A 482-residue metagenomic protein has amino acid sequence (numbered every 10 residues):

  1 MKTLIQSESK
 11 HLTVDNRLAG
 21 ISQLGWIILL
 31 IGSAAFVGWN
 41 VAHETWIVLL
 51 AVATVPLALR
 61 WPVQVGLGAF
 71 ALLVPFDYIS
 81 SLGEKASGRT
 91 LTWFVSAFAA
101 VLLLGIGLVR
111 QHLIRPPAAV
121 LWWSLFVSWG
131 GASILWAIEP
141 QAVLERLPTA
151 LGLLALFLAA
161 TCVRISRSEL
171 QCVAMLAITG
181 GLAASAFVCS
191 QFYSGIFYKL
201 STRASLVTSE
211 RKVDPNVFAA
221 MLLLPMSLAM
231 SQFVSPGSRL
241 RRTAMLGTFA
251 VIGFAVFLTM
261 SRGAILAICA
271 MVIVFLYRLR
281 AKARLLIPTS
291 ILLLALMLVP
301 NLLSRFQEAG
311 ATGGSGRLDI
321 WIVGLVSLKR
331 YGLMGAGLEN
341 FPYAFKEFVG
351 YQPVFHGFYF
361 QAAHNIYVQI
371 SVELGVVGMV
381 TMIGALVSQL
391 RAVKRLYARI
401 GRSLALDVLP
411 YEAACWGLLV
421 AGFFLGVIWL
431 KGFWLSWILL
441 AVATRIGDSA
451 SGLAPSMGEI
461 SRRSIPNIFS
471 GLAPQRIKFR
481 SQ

Functional and structural regions predicted by a protein language model:
M1-G131, I165-M175, Q232-R242, Q389-R391 (+3 more regions): Transmembrane signal-anchor hairpin modules in multi-pass inner-membrane enzymes, especially those that act on
K2-T13, R17-F36, A51-L57, A99-A100 (+9 more regions): Alpha-helical transmembrane segments of multi-pass inner-membrane proteins
L30-S33, K282-L285, T289, A385-S388 (+1 more regions): Transmembrane alpha-helices of multi-pass inner-membrane enzymes
N40, V109, A186-G195, F254 (+6 more regions): A membrane-periplasm/extracellular boundary helix in multi-pass inner-membrane enzymes that assemble envelope glycans
S80-K85, A204-V217, N365: Short aromatic-rich membrane-water interface segments that cap or initiate transmembrane helices in multi-pass membrane
L82-A86, L135-L144, F257-L258, F306 (+1 more regions): Membrane-interface helix caps and helix-loop-helix hairpins in membrane proteins
Y198, S209, L302-I322, M334-L374 (+1 more regions): Long extracytoplasmic/lumenal interhelical loops at the membrane interface of multi-pass membrane proteins
Q361, N365, V393-F424: Loop-to-helix entry and N-terminal half of a specific, functionally important transmembrane alpha helix in multi-pass
